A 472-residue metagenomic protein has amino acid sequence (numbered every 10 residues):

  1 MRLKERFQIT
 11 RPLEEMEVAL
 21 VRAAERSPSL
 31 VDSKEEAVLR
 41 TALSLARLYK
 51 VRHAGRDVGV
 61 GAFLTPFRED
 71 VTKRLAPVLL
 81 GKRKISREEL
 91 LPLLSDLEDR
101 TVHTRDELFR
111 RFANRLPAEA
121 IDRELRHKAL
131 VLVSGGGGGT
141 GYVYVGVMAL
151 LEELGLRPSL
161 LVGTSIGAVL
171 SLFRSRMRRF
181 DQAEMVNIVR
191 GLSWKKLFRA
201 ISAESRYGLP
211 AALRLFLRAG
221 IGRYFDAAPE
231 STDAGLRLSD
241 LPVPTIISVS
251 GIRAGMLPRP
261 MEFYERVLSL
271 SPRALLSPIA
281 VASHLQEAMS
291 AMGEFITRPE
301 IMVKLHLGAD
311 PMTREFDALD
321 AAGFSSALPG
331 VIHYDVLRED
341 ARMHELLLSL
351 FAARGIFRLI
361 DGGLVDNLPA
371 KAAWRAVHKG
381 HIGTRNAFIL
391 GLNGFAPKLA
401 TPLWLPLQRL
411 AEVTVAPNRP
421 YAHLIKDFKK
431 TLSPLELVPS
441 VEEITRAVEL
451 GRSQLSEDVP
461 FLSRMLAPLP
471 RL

Functional and structural regions predicted by a protein language model:
M1-G55: Intrinsically disordered, low-structural-confidence terminal and linker regions
R2, A353-G355, L359, L364-D366 (+1 more regions): C-terminal helical/tail subdomains of lipid-metabolizing enzymes
L43-R115: Low-complexity, highly charged intrinsically disordered N-terminal segments that act as targeting/localization
E98-L161: Helix-rich "cap/lid" substructures immediately adjacent to catalytic or cofactor-binding pockets
S134, V249, G391-N393: Short beta-strand/turn micro-motifs composed of small residues that flank or help shape donor/cofactor-binding pockets
G138-A228, L257-I279, P460: Patatin-like phospholipase
D226-V243: A short alpha-helix-loop-beta-strand transition element characteristic of N-terminal alpha/beta dinucleotide-binding
P244-R375: Active-site gating loop/helix substructures
